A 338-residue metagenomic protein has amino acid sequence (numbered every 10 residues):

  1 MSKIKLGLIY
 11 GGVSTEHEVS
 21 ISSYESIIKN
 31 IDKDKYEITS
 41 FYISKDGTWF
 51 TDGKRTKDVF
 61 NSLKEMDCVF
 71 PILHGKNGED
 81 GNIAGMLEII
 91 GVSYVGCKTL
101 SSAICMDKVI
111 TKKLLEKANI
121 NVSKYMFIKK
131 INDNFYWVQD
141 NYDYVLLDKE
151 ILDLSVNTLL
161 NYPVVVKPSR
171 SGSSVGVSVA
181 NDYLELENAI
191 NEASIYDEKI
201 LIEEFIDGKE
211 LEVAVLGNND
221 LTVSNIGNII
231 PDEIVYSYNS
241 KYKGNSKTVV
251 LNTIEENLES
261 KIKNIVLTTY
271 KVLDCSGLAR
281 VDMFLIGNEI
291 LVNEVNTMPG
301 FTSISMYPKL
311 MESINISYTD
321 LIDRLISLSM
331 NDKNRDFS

Functional and structural regions predicted by a protein language model:
M1-L100, I104-I110, K129-D143, K333-D336: ATP-binding N-terminal substructure of ATP-dependent carboxylate-amine bond-forming enzymes
S2-I9, F60-L63, I104-L201: Active-site nucleotide/adenylate-binding loops and adjacent lid/helix of ATP-dependent enzymes
I38, S93-Y94, V122, V164 (+1 more regions): Hydrophobic beta-strand scaffold residues
G75, S174, I229-D232, N296-L310: Glycine-rich phosphate/pyrophosphate-binding beta-alpha loops
N181-N264, L285-L291: Phosphate-binding site of ATP-dependent enzymes
E204, V213-V215, Y270-S303, M311: Conserved metal-phosphate-binding beta-hairpin within the catalytic cores of diverse ATP-dependent phosphoryl-transfer
N228-A279, K309-S338: Active-site "cap" helix and flanking loop/linker of ATP-utilizing ligase/carboxylase catalytic domains
